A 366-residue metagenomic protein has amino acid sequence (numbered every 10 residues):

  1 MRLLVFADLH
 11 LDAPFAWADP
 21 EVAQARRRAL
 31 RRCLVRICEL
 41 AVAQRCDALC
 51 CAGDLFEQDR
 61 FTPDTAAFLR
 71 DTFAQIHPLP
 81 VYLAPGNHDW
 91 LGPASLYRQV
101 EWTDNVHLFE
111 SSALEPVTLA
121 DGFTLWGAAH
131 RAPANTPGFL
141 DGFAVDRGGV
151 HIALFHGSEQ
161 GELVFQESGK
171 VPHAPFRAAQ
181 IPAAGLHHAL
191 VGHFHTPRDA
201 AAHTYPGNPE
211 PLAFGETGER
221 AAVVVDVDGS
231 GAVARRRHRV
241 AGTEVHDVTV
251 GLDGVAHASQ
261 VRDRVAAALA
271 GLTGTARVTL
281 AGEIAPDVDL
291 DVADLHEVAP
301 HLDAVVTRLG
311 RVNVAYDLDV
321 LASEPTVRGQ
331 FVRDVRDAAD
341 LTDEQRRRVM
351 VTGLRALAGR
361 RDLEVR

Functional and structural regions predicted by a protein language model:
M1, R45-D47, L79, G149 (+1 more regions): Short coil/turn segments at beta-strand junctions that form active-site/ligand-binding loops
M1-A67, R147, R347, V351-R366: N-terminal active-site segment of His-dependent metallophosphoesterases
M1-V22, R220, D226-V248: Domain-start "cap" segments at the beginnings of catalytic or binding domains
E21-R28, T124-G127, T243-H257: Acidic/glycine-enriched edge-of-secondary-structure segments
R36-Q44, T72, G142, R264-A268: A generic secondary-structure signal
A48, E57-T204, N208-A221, D226: His/Asp/Glu-rich metal-coordinating catalytic cores of metallo-dependent phosphodiesterases/hydrolases acting on
G231-R366: Accessory, non-catalytic peripheral segments of nucleic-acid enzymes
